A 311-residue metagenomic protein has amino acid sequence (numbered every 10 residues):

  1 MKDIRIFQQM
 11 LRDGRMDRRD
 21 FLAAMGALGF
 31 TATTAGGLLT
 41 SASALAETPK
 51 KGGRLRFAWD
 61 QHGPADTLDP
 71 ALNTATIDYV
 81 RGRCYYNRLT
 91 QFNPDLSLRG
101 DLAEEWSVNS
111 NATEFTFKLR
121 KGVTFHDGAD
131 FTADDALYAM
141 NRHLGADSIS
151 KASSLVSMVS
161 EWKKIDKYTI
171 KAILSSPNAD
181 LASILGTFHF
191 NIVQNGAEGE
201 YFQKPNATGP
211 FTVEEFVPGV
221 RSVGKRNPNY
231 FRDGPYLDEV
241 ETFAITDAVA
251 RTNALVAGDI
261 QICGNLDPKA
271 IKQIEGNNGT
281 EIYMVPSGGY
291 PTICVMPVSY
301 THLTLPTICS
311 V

Functional and structural regions predicted by a protein language model:
M1-D20, A27, S43: N-terminal secretory signal peptides
A58-S110, N141, N206-T208: N-terminal lobe/hinge region of extracytoplasmic solute-binding protein
H62-Y79, L102-A103, A129, K151-A152 (+3 more regions): A structural "hinge/loop" feature
V80, N93-S97, P177-N178, S183-E239 (+1 more regions): Gly/Pro-rich hinge or "lid" segments in bacterial periplasmic/extracellular proteins
E104-I149, K171, R251-A254: Aromatic- and charge-enriched surface segment that lines or borders ligand/interaction sites
K118, A152-Q194: Surface-exposed binding/hinge segments that line and control ligand-binding clefts or catalytic entry sites
E161-K164, E214-K225, E241-S299: Extracellular/periplasmic solute-recognition and catalytic clefts
T301-T307: Conserved small/polar residues in nucleotide/adenosyl-binding loops
